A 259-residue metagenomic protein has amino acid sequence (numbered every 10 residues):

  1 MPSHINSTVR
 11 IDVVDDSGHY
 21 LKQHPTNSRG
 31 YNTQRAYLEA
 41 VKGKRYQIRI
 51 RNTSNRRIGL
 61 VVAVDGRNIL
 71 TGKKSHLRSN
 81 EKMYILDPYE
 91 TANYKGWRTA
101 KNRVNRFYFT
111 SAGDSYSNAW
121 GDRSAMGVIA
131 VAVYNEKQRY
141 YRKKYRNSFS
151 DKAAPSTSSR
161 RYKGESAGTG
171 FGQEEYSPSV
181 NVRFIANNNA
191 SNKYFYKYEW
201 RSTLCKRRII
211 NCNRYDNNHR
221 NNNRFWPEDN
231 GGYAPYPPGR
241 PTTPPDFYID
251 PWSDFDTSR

Functional and structural regions predicted by a protein language model:
M1-R259: Intrinsically disordered, low-complexity segments enriched in small/polar residues
